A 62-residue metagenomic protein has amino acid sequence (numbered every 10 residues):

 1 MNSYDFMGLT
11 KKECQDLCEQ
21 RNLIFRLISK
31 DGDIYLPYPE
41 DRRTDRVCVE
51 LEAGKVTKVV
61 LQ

Functional and structural regions predicted by a protein language model:
M1-Q62: Exposed, flexible binding/inhibitory loops of compact, secreted disulfide-stabilized domains
